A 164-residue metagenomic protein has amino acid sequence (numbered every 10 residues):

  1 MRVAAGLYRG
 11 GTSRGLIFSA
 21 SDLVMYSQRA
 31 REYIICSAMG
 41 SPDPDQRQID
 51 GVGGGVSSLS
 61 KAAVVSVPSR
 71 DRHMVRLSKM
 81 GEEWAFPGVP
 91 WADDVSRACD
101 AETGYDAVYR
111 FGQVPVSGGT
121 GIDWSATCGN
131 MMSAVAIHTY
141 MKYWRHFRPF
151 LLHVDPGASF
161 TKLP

Functional and structural regions predicted by a protein language model:
M1-P164: A glycine-rich beta-to-alpha transition motif near the start of alpha/beta enzyme domains, typified by
